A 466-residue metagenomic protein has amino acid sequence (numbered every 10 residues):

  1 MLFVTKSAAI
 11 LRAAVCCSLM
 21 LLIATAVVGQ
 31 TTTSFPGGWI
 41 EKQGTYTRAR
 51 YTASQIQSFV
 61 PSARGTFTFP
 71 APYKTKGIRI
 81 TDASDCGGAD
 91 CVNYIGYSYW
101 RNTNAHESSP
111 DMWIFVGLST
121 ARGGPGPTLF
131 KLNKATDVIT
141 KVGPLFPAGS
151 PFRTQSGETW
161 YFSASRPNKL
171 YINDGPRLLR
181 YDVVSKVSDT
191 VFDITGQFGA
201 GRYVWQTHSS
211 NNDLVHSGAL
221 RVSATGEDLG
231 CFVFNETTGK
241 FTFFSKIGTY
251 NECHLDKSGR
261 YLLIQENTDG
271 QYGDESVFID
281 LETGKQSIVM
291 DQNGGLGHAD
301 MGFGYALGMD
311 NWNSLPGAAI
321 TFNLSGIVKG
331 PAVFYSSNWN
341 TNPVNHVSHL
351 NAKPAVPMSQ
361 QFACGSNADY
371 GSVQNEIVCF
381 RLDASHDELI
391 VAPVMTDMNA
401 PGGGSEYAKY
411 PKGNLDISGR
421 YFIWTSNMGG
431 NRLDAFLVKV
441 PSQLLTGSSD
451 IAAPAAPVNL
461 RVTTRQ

Functional and structural regions predicted by a protein language model:
T47-R79: Blade/loop signatures of beta-propeller domains
G87, C91-L170: Blade-loop segments of beta-propeller domains
Y94-P110, S150-P167, R202-D213, E252-S258 (+3 more regions): Structural signature of eukaryotic scaffold interfaces centered on beta-propeller domains
M112-G117, I172, H216-A219, Y261-Q265 (+3 more regions): Residue position within the beta-strands of beta-propeller blades
R122-K131, P176-D182, S223-V233, G270-F278 (+3 more regions): Structural motif
K141-S223: Asp-box/WD-like beta-propeller blade repeats and closely related beta-sheet repeat scaffolds
S314-F322, V328-T396: Loop/turn-rich, solvent-exposed surfaces of beta-rich toroidal or solenoidal domains
E406-S448: Blade-level signature of beta-propeller repeat domains, shared across WD40, Kelch, NHL, RCC1 and BNR/Asp-box propellers
